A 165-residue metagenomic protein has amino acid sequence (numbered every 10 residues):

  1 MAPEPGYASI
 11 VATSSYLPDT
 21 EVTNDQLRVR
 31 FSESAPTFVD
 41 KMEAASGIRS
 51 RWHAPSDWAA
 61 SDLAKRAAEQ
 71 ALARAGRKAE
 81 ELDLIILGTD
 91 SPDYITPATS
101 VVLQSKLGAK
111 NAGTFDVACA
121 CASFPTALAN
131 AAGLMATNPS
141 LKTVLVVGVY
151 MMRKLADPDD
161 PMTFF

Functional and structural regions predicted by a protein language model:
M1-D83, L107: Conserved "HGTGT" condensation-loop signature of ketosynthase/thiolase-family condensing enzymes that catalyze
A2, E33, A73-E80, D93-F165: Acyl-thioester C-C bond-transforming condensing/cleaving domain
V11-T13, G88, V147: Short hydrophobic segments within beta-strands
D83-D90: Short glycine-rich or small-residue beta-strand-to-loop segments that form or flank ligand, phosphate, metal/Fe-S
